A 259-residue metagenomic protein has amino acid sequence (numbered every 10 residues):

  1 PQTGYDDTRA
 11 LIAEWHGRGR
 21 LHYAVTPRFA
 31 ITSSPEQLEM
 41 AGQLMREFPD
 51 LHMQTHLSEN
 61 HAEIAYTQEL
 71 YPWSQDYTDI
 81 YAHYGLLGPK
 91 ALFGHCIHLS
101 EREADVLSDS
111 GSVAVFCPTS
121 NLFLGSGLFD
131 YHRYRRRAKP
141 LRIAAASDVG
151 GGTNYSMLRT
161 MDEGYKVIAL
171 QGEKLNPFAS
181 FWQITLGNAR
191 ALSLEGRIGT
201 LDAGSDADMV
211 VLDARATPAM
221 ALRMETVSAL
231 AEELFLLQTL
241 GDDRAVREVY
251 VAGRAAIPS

Functional and structural regions predicted by a protein language model:
P1-G94: Metal-coordinating catalytic core of metallo-dependent amide/deamination hydrolases
V25, A41, H56, Y81 (+7 more regions): Conserved, mostly hydrophobic/aromatic
F29-I31, L57-E63, I97-L99, P118-L122 (+1 more regions): Active-site-proximal loop/turn and secondary-structure-junction residues that shape catalytic pockets, frequently
M53-Q54, L92-G94, V115, A144-A146 (+1 more regions): Structural detector of well-ordered beta-strand residues that form the stable sheet scaffold of enzyme domains
L70-Q75, G94-S100, L122-G127, G150-N154: A general structural motif
H83-K90, Y131-L222: His/Asp/Glu-enriched, well-ordered alpha-helical/loop segment that forms or immediately abuts the divalent-metal
L99-R133, A138-L141, A146-S147: A conserved active-site cap/scaffold subdomain adjacent to cofactor or substrate pockets
D206-S259: C-terminal cap of metal-dependent C-N hydrolases
